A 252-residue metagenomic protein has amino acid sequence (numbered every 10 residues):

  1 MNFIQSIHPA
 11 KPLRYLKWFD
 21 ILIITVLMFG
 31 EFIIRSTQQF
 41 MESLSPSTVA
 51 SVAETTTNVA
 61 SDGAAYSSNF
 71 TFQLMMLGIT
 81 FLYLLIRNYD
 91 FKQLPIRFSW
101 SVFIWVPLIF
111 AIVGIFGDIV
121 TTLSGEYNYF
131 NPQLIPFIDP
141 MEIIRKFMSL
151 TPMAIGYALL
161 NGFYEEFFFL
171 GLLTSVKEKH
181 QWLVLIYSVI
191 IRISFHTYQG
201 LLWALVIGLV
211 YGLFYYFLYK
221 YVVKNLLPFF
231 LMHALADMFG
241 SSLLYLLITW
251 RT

Functional and structural regions predicted by a protein language model:
M1-L13: Short, Lys/Arg-rich, polar N-terminal cytosolic tail immediately upstream of the first transmembrane signal-anchor
Q5, T80-F98, P228, M232: Cytoplasmic juxtamembrane interface segments
R14-F32, W105-F110, L185-S188: Alpha-helical transmembrane segments
K17-N88: Alpha-helical transmembrane segments in multi-pass membrane proteins
L27-R35, F72-M76, I109-G117, T121 (+3 more regions): Alpha-helical transmembrane segments of multipass membrane proteins
T37-T48, I86-D90, I119, L123-N131 (+5 more regions): Membrane-interface elements of multi-pass transporters and channels
L44-D62, Y89-N161, W250-T252: Juxtamembrane helix-loop-helix connectors linking adjacent transmembrane helices in multi-pass membrane enzymes
I115, K146-T252: Transmembrane helix-loop-helix hairpins at the membrane interface of multi-pass integral membrane proteins
